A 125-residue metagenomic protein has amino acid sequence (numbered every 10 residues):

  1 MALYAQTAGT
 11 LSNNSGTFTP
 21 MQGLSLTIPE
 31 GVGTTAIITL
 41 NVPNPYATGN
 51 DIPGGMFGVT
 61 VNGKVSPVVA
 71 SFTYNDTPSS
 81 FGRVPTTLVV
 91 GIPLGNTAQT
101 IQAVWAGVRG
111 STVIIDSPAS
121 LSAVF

Functional and structural regions predicted by a protein language model:
M1-L3: Extracellular receptor-binding modules and their adjoining Ser/Thr/Gly/Asp/Asn-rich linkers
Q6-S15, I28-F125: Terminal beta-strand-rich extracellular "head" domains that mediate receptor/glycan or other ligand binding
T19-G23, S66: Local beta-strand/beta-hairpin segments that build beta-sheet-rich folds
